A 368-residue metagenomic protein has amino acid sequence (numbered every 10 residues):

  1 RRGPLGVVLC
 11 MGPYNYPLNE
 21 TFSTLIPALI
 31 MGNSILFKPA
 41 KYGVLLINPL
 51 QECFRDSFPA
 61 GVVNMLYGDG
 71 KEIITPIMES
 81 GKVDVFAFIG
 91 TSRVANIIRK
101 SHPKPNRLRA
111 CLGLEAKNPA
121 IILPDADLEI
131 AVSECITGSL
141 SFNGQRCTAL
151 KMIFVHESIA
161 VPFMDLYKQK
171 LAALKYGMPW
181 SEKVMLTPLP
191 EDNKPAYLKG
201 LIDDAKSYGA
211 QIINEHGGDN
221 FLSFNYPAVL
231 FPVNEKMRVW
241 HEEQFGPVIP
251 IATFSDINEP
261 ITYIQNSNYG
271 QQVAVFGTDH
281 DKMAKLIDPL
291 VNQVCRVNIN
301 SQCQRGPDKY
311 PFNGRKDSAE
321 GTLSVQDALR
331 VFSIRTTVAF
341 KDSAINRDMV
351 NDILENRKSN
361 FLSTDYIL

Functional and structural regions predicted by a protein language model:
R1-I130, F254, I367: Rossmann-like NAD(P) dinucleotide-binding subdomain of oxidoreductase/dehydrogenase enzymes
L5, K117, T148-L150, M185 (+2 more regions): Short, solvent-exposed beta-strand edge segments and adjacent coil->beta transition regions
M11, D69, I89, G138 (+2 more regions): Conserved residues at the C-terminal ends of beta-strands
S34, Q211, G270: Residue-level detector of anion-binding/catalytic polar loops
I47-L50, I77, I98, F163 (+3 more regions): Hydrophobic packing residues within well-ordered alpha-helices of enzyme cores
S57-F58, V85, R93-N234, I257-N258 (+4 more regions): ALDH superfamily catalytic-core signature
K82-V85, I121, K175, N225-L368: Conserved C-terminal structural/oligomerization subdomain of aldehyde/semialdehyde dehydrogenase
